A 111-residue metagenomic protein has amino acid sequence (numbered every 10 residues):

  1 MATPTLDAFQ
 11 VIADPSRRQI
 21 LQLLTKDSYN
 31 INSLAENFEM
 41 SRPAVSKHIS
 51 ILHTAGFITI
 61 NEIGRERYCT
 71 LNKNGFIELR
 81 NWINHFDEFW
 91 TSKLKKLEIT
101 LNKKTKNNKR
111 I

Functional and structural regions predicted by a protein language model:
M1-P4, V11, L23-N37, R42 (+3 more regions): C-terminal regulatory/oligomerization modules of transcriptional regulators
F9-Q10, Y68: Short basic coil micro-motifs at the edges of alpha-helical modules that engage polyanionic partners
D14-P15: Helix N-cap at the start of a conserved alpha-helix in ABC-type nucleotide-binding domains
R18-I20: Pre-recognition alpha-helix immediately N-terminal to the DNA-recognition helix within helix-turn-helix or winged-helix
I49-S50: Short, hydrophobic-biased segments on the C-terminal half of alpha helices that form "recognition helices"
E62-Y68: Short, Lys/Arg-rich nucleic-acid/phosphate-binding segment
